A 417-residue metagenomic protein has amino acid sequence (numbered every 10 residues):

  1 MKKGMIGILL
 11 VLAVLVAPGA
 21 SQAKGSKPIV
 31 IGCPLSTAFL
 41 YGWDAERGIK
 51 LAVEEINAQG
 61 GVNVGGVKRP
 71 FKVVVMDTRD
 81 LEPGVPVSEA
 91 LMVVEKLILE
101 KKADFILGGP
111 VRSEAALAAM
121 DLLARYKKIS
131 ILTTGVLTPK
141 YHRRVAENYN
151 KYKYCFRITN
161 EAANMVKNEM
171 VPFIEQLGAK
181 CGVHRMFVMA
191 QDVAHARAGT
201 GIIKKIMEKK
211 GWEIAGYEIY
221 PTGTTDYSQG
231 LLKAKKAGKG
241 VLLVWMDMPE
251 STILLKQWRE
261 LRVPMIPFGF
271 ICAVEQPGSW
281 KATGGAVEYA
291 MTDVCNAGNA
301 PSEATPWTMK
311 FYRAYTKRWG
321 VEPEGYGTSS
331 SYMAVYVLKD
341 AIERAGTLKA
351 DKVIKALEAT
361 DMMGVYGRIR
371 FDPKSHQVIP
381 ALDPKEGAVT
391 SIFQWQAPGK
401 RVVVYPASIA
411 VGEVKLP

Functional and structural regions predicted by a protein language model:
M1-V30, I98-E100, P417: Short, low-complexity disordered leader/linker segments with a strong preference for bacterial N-terminal type II
A20-G32, N63-K72, E175-R185: Immediate post-signal peptide segment of exported/extracytoplasmic ligand-binding proteins
S26, L40-R47, V62-A146, I158 (+2 more regions): Beta-alpha junction/loop-to-helix N-cap segments that form part of ligand/metal-binding clefts
G32-K50, M76-P83, V87, P110-R112 (+3 more regions): Extracytoplasmic "Venus flytrap"
G42-V64, G201-E208: Short, polar/charged alpha-helical segment
A103-Y217, I266-T292: Extracytoplasmic ligand/sensor domains, especially the bilobed periplasmic-binding protein
N160, W258-Y332, E343, V404-E413: Extracellular/periplasmic periplasmic-binding protein-like sensory domains
Y315-G325, K339-V404: Segments of small-molecule ligand-sensing domains
